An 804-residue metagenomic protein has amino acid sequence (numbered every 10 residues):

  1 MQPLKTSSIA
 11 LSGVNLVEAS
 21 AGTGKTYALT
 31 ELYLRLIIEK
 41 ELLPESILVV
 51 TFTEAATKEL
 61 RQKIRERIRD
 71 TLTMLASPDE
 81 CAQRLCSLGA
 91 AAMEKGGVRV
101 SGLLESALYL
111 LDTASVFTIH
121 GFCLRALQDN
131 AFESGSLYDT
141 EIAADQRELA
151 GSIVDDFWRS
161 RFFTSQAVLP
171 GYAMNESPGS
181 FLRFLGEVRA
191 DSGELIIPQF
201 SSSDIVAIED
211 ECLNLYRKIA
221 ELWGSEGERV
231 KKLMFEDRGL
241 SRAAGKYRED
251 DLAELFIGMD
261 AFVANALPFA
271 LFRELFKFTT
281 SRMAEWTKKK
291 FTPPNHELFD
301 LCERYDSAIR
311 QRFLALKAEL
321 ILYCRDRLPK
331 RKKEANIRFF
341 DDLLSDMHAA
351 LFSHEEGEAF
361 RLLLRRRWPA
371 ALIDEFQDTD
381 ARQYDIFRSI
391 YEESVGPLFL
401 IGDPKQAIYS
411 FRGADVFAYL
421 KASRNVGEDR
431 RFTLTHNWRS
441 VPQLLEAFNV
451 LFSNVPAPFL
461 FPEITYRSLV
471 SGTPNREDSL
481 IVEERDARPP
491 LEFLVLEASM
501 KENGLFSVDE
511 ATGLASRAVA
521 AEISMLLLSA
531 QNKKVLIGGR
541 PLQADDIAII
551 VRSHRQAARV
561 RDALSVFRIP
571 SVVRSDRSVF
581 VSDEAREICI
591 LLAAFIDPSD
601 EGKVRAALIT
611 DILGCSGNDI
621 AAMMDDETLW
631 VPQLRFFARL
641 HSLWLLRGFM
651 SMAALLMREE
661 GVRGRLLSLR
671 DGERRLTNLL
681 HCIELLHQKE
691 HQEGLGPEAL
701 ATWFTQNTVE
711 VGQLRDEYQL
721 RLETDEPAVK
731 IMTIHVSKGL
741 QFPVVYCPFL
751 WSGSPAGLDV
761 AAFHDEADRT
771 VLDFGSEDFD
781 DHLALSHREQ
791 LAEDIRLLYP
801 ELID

Functional and structural regions predicted by a protein language model:
M1-Q62, E66, Y138-T140, A144 (+13 more regions): Conserved motor-region signature of P-loop NTPase helicases/translocases
M1-T23, Y27-L34, A253-G357, S394 (+3 more regions): N-terminal accessory segments
S7-V17, T51, I68-G258, E334 (+3 more regions): Conserved ATP-dependent motor core of P-loop NTPases, especially the RecA-like helicase ATPase domain
S46, F181-R338, E428, R517-A518 (+4 more regions): Conserved ATP-driven helicase/translocase motor core recognized via long, highly charged RecA-like/P-loop NTPase domain
L111-L124, A173-S192, E319-L322, R338-L343 (+7 more regions): Core structural elements
V116-C123, A150, L320-A370, Q383-I386 (+1 more regions): Conserved helicase/translocase P-loop NTPase motor core
G171, N175, F181, L185 (+2 more regions): Long, charged, helix-prone linker segments
I612-G614, I620, D725-A728, F774-D804: C-terminal accessory regions
